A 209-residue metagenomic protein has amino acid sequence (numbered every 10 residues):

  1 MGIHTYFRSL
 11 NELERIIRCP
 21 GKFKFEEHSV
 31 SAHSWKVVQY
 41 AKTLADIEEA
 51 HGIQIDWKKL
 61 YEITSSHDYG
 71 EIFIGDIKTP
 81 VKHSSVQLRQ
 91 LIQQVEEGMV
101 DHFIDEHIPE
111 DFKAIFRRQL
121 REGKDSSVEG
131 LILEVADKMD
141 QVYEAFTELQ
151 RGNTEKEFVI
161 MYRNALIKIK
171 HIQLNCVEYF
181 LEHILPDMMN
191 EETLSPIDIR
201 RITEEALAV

Functional and structural regions predicted by a protein language model:
M1-V209: Alpha-helical, largely C-terminal catalytic domains that coordinate divalent metal ions via clustered Asp/Glu/His
